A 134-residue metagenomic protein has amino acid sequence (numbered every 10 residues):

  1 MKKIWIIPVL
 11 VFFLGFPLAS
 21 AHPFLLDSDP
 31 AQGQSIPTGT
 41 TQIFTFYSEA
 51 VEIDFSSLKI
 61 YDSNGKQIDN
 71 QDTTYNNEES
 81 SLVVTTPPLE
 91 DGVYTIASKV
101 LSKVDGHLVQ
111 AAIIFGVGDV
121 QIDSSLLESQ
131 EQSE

Functional and structural regions predicted by a protein language model:
M1-I6: Bacterial N-terminal signal peptides that target proteins for export
I7-F16: Bacterial N-terminal signal peptides
H22-S133: N-terminal soluble domains immediately following signal/targeting peptides that reside in extracytoplasmic
